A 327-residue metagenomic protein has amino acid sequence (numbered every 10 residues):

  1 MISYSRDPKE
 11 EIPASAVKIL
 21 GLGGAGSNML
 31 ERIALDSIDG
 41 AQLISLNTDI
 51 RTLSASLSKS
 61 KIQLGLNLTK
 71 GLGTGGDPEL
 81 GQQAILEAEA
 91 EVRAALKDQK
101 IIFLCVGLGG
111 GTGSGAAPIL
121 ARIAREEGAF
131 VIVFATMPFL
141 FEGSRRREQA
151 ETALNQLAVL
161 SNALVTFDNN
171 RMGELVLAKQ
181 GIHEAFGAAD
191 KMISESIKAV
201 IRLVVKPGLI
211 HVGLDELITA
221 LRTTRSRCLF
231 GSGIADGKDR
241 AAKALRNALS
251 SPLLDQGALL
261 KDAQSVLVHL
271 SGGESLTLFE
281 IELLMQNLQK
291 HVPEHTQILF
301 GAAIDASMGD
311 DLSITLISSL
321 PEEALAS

Functional and structural regions predicted by a protein language model:
M1-S327: Tubulin/FtsZ superfamily GTPase core signature
